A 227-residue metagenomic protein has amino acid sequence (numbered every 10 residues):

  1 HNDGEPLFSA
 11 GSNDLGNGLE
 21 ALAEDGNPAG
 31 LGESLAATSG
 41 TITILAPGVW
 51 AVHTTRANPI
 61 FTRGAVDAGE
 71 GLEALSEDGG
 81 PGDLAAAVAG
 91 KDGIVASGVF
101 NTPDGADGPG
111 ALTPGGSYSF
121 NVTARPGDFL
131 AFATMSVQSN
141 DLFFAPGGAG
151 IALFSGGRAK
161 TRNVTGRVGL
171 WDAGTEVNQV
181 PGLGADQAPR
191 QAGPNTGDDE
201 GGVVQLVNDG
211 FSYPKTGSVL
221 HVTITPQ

Functional and structural regions predicted by a protein language model:
N2-G148: Structured domain cores in non-transmembrane regions
L45, H53, T123-R125, F154 (+2 more regions): A structural detector for beta-sheet-dominated domains
D141-R190: An exposed acidic His-Trp-rich patch
E176-Q227: Activation corresponds to long, low-complexity, non-globular regions
